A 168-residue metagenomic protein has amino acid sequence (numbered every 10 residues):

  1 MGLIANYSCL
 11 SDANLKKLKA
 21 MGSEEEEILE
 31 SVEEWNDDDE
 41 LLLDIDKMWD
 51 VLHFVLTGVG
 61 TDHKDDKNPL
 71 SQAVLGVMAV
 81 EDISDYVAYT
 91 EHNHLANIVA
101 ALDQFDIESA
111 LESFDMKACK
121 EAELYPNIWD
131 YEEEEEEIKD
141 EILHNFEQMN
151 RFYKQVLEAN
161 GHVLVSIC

Functional and structural regions predicted by a protein language model:
M1-H144, Q148-R151, Q155: Acidic (Asp/Glu-rich) sequence patches and key acidic residues that form negatively charged surfaces used
H162: Ligand-binding loop in jelly-roll beta-barrel domains
V165-C168: Short hydrophobic/aromatic patches at helix-to-coil boundaries
